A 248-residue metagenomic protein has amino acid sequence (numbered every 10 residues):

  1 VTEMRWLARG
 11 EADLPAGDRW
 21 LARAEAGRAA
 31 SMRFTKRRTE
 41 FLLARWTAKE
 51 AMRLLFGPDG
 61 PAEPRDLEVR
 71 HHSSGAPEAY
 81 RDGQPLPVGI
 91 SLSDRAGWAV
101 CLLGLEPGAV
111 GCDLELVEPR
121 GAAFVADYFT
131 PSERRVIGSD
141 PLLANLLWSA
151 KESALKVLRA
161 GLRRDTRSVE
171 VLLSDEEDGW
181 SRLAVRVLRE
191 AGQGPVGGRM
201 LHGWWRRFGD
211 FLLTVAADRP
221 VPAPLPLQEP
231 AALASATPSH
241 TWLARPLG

Functional and structural regions predicted by a protein language model:
V1-G248: Core catalytic alpha/beta fold that binds nucleotide/phospho-ligands
